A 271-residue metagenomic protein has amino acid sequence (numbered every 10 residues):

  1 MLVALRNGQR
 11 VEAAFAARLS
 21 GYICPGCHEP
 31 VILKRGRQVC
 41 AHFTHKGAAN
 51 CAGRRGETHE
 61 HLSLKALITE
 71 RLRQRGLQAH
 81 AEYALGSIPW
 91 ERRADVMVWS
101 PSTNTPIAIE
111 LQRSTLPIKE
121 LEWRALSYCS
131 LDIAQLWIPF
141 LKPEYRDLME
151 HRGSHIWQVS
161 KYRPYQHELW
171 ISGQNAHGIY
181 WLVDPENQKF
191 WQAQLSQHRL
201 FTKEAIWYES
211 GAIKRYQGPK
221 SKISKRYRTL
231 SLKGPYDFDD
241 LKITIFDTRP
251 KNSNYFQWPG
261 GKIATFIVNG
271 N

Functional and structural regions predicted by a protein language model:
M1-L72: N-terminal cysteine/histidine-rich coordination modules
M1-N7, S154-N271: Non-catalytic C-terminal interaction segments of nucleic acid-processing enzymes
E12, I32, A108, W191-Q192: A sequence-level detector of short linear motifs
E12-A16, R71-A108, S114-E120: Active-site metal-binding core of divalent-cation-utilizing nuclease and nuclease-like domains
I23, W99-P101, V183: A generic structural motif
M97-W99, N104-Y165: Aromatic- and charge-enriched substrate-recognition/interaction segments in catalytic or ligand-/protein-binding
